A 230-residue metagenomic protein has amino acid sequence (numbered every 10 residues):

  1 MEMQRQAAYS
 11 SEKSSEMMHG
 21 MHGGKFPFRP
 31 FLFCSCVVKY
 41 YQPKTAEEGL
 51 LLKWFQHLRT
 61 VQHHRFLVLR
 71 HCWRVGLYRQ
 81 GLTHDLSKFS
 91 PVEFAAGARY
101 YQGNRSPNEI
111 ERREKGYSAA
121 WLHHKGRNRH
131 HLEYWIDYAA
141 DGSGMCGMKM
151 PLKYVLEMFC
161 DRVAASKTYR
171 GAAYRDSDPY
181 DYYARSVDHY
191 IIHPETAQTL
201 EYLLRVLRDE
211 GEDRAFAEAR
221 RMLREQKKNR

Functional and structural regions predicted by a protein language model:
M1-E2, S15-M18, Q80, A120: A composition/secondary-structure signal for short, hydrophobic, low-basic-content segments with alpha-helix propensity
E2, A7-A8, E12, E16 (+2 more regions): Acidic, Ala/Val/Gly-enriched low-complexity intrinsically disordered segments
S10, P27-L32: Short hydrophobic targeting helices and cationic amphipathic motifs that mediate membrane/organellar targeting
G20-G23: Short hydrophobic alpha-helical segments enriched in small aliphatic residues
P30, S35-R230: Metal-dependent phosphohydrolase cores
